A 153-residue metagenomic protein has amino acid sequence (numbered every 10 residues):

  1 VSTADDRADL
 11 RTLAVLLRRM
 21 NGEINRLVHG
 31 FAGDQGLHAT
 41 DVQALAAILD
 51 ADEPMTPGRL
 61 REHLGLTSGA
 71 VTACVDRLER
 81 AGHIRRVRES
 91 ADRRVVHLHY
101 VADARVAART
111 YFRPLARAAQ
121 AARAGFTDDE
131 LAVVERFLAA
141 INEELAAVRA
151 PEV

Functional and structural regions predicted by a protein language model:
V1-D5, D128-V153: C-terminal regulatory/oligomerization modules of transcriptional regulators
V1-Q35: N-terminal leader segment of winged-helix/HTH proteins
T12, L16-R19, D103, P114 (+2 more regions): Charged, amphipathic alpha-helical oligomerization/scaffolding segments
N21-I24, D52, N142-A146: A structural signal for well-ordered alpha-helices, especially hydrophobic packing surfaces of coiled-coils
L27-T67: N-terminal helix-turn-helix DNA-binding core of bacterial DNA-binding proteins
D76-A132: Charged, amphipathic alpha-helical coiled-coil/dimerization segments
